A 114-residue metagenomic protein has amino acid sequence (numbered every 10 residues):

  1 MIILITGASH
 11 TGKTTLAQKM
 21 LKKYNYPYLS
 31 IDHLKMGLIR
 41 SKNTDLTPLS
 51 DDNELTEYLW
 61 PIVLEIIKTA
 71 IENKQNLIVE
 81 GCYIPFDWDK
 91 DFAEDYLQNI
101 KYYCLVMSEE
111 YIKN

Functional and structural regions predicted by a protein language model:
I2: Walker A (P-loop) ATP-phosphate-binding motif of ABC ATPase nucleotide-binding domains
I5: Hydrophobic anchor at the beta1->P-loop junction of P-loop NTPases
A8: P-loop (Walker A) phosphate-binding loop of NTP-binding proteins
G12: Conserved glycine(s) of the Walker
T15-I62: Conserved substrate/cofactor phosphate-moiety recognition/catalytic segment in nucleotide-dependent phosphotransferases
Y58-N73: Conserved alpha-helical scaffold flanking the Walker A/P-loop in AAA+ ATPase domains
N73-C82: Ordered, amphipathic secondary-structure segments that act as subunit-interaction surfaces in large macromolecular
G81-N114: ATP-dependent NMP and nucleoside kinases share a basic, alpha-helical "lid"
